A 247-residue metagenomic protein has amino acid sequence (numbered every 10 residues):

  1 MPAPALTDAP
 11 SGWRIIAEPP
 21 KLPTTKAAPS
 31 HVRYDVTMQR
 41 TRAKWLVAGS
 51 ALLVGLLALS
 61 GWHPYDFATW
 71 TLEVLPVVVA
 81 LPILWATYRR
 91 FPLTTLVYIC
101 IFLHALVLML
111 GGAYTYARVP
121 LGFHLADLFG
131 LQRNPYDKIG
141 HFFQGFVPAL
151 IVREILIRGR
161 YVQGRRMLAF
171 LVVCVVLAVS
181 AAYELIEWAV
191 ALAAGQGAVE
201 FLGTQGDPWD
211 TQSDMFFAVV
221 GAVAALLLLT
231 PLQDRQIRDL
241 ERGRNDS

Functional and structural regions predicted by a protein language model:
M38-G49: N-terminal membrane topogenic signal
L59-T71, P82-P92: Short, hydrophobic transmembrane alpha-helix segments
S60, I101-G111, A149-R153, V175-E187 (+1 more regions): Alpha-helical transmembrane segments of multi-pass membrane proteins
F67-W70, R118-G122, Y136, S180 (+1 more regions): Interfacial helix-loop-helix junctions of multi-pass membrane proteins
V79-Y88, F143-R160, L192-Q196, F216-Q233: Membrane-interfacial alpha-helical segments at the cytosolic side of multi-pass membrane proteins
R160-L177: Internal alpha-helical transmembrane segments of multi-pass membrane proteins
